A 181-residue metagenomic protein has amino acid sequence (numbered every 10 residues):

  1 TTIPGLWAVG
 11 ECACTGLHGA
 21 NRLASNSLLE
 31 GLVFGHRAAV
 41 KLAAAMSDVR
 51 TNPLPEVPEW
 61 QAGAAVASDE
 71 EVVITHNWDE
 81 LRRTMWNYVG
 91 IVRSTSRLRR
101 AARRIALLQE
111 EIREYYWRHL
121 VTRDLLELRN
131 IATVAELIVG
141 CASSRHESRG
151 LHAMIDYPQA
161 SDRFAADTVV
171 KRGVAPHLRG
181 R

Functional and structural regions predicted by a protein language model:
T1-A8, C12-R181: Glycine- and aromatic-enriched mobile tails/lids
